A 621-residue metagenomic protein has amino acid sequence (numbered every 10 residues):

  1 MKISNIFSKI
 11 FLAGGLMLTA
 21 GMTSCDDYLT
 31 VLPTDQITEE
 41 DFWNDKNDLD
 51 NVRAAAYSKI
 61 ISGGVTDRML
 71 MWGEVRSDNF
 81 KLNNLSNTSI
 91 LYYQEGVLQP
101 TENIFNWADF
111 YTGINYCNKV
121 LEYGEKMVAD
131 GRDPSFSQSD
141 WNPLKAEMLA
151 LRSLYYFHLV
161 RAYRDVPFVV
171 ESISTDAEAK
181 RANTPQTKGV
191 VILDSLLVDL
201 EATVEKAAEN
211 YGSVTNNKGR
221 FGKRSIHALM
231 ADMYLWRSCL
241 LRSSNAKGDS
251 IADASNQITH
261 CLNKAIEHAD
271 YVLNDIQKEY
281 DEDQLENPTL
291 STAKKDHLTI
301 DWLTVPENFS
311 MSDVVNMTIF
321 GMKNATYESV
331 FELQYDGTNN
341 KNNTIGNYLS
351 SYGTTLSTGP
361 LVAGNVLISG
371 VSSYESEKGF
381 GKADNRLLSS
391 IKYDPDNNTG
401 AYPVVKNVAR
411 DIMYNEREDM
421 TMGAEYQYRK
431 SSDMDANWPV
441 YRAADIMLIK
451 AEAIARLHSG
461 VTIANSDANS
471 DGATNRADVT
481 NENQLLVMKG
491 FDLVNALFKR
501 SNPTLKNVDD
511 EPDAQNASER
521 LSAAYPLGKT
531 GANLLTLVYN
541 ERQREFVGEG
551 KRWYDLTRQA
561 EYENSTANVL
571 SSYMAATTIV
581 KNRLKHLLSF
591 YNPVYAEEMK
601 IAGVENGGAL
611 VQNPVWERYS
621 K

Functional and structural regions predicted by a protein language model:
K2, I10, G14, S24-S77 (+6 more regions): Acidic, glycine-rich segments characteristic of secretory precursors and extracytoplasmic regions
T19-M22, Y156: Bacterial Sec-type N-terminal signal peptides, specifically the leucine/valine-rich hydrophobic h-region
E40, D67-N84, E171, A208-R224 (+3 more regions): Short, surface-exposed recognition loops and adjoining beta-strand edges that mediate ligand/DNA contacts, enriched
K46, D50-A54, S58-S62, L85-Y163 (+6 more regions): Conserved, well-structured interaction surfaces
K46, R53, Y57, L85-D109 (+2 more regions): Elongated scaffold/linker segments in the mid-to-C-terminal portions of large proteins
G131-P134, D165-Q186, V190, L240-I266 (+1 more regions): Short coil/linker segments at helix-helix boundaries
R152-S153, A231, D435-L505: Extended amphipathic alpha-helical segments enriched in small hydrophobics
